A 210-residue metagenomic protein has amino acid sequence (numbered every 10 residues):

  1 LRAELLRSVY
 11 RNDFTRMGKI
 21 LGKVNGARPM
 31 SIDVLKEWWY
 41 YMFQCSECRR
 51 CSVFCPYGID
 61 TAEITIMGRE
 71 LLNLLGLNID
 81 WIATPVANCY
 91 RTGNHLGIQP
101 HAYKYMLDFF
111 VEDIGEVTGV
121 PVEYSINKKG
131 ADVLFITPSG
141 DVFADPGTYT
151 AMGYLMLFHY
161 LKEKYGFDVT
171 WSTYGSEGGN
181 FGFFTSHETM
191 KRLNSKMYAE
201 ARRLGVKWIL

Functional and structural regions predicted by a protein language model:
R2-W208: Iron-sulfur-cluster electron-transfer modules
